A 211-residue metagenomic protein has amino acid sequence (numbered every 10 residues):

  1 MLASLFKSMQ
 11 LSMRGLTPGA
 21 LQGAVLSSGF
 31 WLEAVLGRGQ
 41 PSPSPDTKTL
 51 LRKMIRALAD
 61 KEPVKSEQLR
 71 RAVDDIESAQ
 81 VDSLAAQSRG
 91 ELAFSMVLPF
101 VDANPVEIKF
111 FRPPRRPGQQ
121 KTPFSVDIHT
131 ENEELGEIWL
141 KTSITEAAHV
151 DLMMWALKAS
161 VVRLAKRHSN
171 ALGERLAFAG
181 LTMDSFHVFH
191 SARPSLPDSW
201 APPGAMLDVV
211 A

Functional and structural regions predicted by a protein language model:
M1-A211: Extended non-catalytic alpha-helical interaction modules
